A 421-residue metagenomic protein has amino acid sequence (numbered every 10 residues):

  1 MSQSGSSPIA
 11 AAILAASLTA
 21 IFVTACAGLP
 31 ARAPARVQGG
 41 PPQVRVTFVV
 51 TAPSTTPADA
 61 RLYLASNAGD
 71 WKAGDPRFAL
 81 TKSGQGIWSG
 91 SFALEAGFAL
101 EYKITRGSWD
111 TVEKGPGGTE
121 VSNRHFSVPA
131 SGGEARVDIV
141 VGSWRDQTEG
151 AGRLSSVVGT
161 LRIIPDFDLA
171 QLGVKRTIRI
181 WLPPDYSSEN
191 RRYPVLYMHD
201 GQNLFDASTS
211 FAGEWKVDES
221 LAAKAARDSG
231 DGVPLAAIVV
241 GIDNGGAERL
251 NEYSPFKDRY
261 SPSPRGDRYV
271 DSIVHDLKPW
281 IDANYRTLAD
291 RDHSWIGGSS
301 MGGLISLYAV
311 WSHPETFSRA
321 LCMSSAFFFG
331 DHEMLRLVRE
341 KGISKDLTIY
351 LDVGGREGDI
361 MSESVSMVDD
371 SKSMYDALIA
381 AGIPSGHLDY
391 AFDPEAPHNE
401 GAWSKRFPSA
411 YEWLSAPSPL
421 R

Functional and structural regions predicted by a protein language model:
A33-G39, V121-P194: A domain-start/cap signature at the N-terminus of enzymes
R45, V49, P53-G97, G107-P129 (+1 more regions): Aromatic-rich carbohydrate-binding modules that target alpha-glucans
S187, R191, P255-S299: Gly/Ser-rich "nucleophile elbow"/oxyanion-hole loop immediately N-terminal to the catalytic nucleophile in hydrolases
Y193, H199-L204: Active-site glycine-rich loops that stabilize anionic/oxyanionic intermediates across multiple enzyme folds
Q202-V274: Active-site machinery of serine-nucleophile hydrolases
D290-L337, G342-I343: Primarily recognizes the serine-hydrolase "nucleophile elbow" in alpha/beta-hydrolase and SGNH/GDSL folds
D352, R356-G358, S366-R421: C-terminal catalytic histidine-bearing segment of alpha/beta-hydrolase fold enzymes
